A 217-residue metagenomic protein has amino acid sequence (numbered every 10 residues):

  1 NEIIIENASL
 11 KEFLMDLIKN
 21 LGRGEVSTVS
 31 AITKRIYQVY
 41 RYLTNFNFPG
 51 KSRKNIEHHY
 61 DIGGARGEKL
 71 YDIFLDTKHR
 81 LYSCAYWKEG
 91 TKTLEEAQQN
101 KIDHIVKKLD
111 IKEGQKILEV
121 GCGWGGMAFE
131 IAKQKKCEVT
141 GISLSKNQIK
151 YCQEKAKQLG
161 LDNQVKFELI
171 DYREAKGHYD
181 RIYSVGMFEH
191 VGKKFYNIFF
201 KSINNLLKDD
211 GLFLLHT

Functional and structural regions predicted by a protein language model:
I4-K108, K112: Conserved Class I S-adenosyl-L-methionine-dependent methyltransferase catalytic core
E113-G121: Conserved class I S-adenosyl-L-methionine
W124-K136: Conserved SAM-binding loop of SAM-dependent methyltransferases across substrates and taxa, primarily the Class I
C152-Q153: Conserved SAM-binding loop
R173-I182: A short acidic, Gly/Pro-enriched loop at the edge of an enzyme's catalytic core that lines a small-molecule cofactor
Y183-F188: A conserved beta-strand element that flanks and buttresses the S-adenosyl-L-methionine
N197-D209: A short glycine-rich, Lys/Arg-flanked "PGG" loop and its adjoining helix->strand segment in the class I
D210-T217: Conserved beta-strand signature within the Rossmann-like core of class I S-adenosyl-L-methionine
